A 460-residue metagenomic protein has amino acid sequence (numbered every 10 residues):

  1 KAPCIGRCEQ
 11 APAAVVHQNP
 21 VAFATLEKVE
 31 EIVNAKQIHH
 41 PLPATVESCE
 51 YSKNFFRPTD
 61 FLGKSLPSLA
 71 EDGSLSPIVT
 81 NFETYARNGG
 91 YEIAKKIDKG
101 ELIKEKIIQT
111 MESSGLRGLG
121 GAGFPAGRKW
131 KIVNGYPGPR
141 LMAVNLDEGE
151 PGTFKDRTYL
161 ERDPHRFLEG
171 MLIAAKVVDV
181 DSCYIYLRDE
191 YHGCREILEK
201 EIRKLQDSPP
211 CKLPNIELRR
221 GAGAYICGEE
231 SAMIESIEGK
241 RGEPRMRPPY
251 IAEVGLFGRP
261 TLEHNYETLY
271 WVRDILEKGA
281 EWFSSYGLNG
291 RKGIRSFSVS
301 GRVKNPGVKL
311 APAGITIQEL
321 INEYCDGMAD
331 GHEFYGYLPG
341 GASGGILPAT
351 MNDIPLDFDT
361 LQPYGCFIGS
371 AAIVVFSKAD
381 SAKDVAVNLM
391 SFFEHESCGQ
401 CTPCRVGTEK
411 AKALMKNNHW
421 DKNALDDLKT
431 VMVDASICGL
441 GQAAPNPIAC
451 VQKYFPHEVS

Functional and structural regions predicted by a protein language model:
K1-I5, E9-A11, V15-V46, E92-T110 (+7 more regions): Ferredoxin-type iron-sulfur electron-transfer modules in oxidoreductases and energy-metabolism complexes
E9-V15, N19, A122-W130, T153-D156 (+10 more regions): Short acidic, glycine/serine/threonine-rich loops at helix termini
Q37-M111, H264-L276: Flexible inter-domain linker/hinge segments
N88, R195-A313, C325-M328: Hydrophobic alpha-helical positions that pack around
I97-Y136, S298, L310-A311, D330 (+1 more regions): Accessory "access/gating" subregions that flank catalytic or transport cores
L146-P151, K176-V180, R302: Short connector loops/turns at beta-strand edges and beta->alpha or beta->beta junctions
D163-V177: Histidine-anchored nucleotide/phosphate-binding helix
G170-A174, A313-D330: Short amphipathic, charge-patterned alpha-helical segments
